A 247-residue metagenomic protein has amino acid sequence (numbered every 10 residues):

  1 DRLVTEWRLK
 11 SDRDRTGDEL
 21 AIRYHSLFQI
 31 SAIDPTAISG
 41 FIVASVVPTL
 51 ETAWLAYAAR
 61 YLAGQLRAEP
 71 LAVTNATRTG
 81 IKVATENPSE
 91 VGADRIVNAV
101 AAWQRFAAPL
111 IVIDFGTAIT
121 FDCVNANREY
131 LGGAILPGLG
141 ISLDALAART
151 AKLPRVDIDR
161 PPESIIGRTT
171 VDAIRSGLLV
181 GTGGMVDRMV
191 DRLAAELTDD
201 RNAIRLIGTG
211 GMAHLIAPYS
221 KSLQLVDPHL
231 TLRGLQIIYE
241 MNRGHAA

Functional and structural regions predicted by a protein language model:
D1-E6, A102, A108-Y130, L146 (+1 more regions): Gly/Thr-rich phosphate-binding beta-strand-loop-beta motif of the actin/hexokinase/Hsp70
D1-S26, R128-P154, R160, S164 (+1 more regions): Short glycine-rich, Thr/Ser-proximal phosphate-binding strand/loop in the N-terminal lobe of ATP-dependent enzymes
W7, S11-R13, P162-R205, L223-L225: Adenine-nucleotide phosphate-binding core of ATP-dependent small-molecule kinases
D14-T16, A76-I81, L230-G234: A short acidic, often aromatic-flanked loop/helix-cap motif at beta-alpha or helix-coil junctions that lines enzyme
Y24-G40, M189-A203: Phosphate/pyrophosphate-binding loops at sites that engage ATP/ADP/AMP, CoA/4′-phosphopantetheine, polyphosphate
S31-E90, N127-A134, G138-L139, R168-L179 (+3 more regions): Short beta-strand-loop/turn "lid" adjacent to the catalytic site in phosphate-handling enzymes
T77-L110, I237-G244: Conserved phosphate-binding catalytic cores of ATP/NTP-utilizing and phosphoryl-transfer enzymes
I96, A151, L179, H214 (+2 more regions): Glycine-rich phosphate-binding/hydrolytic loop that grips phosphoryl groups
